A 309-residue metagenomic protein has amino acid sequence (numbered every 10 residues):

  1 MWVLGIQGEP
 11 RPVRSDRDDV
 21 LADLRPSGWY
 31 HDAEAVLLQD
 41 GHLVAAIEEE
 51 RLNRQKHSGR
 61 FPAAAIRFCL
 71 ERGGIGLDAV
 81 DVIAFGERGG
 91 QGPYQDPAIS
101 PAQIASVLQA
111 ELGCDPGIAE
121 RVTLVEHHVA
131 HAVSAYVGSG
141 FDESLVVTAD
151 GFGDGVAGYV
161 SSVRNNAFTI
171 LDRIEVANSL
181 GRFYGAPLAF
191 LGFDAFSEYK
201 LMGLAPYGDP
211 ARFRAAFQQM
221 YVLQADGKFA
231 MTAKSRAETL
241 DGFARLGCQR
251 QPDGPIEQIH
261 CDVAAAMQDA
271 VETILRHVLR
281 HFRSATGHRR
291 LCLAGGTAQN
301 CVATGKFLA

Functional and structural regions predicted by a protein language model:
M1-A309: Short acidic/glycine-rich loops and adjacent helix/strand connectors that line catalytic pockets where negatively
